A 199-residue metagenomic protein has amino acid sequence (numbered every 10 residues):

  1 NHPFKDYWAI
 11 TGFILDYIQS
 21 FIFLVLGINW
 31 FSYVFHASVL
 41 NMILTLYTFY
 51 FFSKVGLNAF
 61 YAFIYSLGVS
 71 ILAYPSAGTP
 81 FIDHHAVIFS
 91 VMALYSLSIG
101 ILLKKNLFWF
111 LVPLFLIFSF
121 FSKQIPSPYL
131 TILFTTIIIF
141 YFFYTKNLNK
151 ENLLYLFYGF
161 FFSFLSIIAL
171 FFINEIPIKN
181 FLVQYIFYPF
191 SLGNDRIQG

Functional and structural regions predicted by a protein language model:
N1, F172-G199: Extracytoplasmic catalytic-loop and juxtamembrane helix elements of membrane-embedded, polyprenol/dolichol-linked
N1-Q19, G27-F31, N174-I178: Extracytoplasmic catalytic/substrate-binding loops of multi-pass membrane glycan-assembly enzymes
F35-A59, M92-Y95: Transmembrane-helix motifs of polytopic, lipid-linked glycan transferases
K54-G56, V91-L111, S119, Y141-L148: Membrane-interface transmembrane helices that cradle and orient dolichyl/undecaprenyl
F60-A73: Transmembrane and membrane-interface helices of multi-pass, inner-membrane envelope-modifying transferases
S70, Y74, F108-P126, L130-T135 (+1 more regions): Membrane-interface alpha helices of multi-pass inner-membrane proteins
S76-A86: Short acidic/glycine- and proline-prone juxtamembrane loop motifs at membrane-interface regions of multi-pass membrane
N147-I173: Hydrophobic alpha-helical membrane-interfacial segments at the cytosolic entry of transmembrane helices
